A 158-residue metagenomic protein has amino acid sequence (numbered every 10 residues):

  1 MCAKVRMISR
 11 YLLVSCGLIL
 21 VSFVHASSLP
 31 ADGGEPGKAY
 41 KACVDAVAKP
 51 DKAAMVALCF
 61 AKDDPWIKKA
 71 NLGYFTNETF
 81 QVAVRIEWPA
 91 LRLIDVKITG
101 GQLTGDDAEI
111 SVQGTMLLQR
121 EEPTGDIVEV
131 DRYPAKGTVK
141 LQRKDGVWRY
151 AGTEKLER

Functional and structural regions predicted by a protein language model:
M1-I8: N-terminal secretory signal peptides that target proteins for export/translocation
Y11-F23: Bacterial N-terminal signal peptides
V24-K49, A57-A61, P65: Short, low-complexity N-terminal intrinsically disordered segments enriched in polar/charged residues
G33, G37, K41, W88 (+2 more regions): Cystatin/cathelin-like cysteine-protease inhibitor module
K52-L117: Short solvent-exposed beta->alpha transition segments
I94, T99-R158: Exposed beta-sheet edge and beta->alpha loop/turn motif
